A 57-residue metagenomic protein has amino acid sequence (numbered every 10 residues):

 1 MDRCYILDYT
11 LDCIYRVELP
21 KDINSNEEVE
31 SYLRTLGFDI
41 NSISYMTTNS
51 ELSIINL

Functional and structural regions predicted by a protein language model:
D2-T10: A short beta-strand micro-motif
L7, E18-P20, I55: A structural detector for beta-sheet-dominated domains
D12-I23: A short, exposed loop/beta-hairpin motif centered on an aromatic-Gly-Thr core
N24-V29: Short, conserved charged micro-motifs
E30-L57: Short, mixed-charge low-complexity intrinsically disordered segments
